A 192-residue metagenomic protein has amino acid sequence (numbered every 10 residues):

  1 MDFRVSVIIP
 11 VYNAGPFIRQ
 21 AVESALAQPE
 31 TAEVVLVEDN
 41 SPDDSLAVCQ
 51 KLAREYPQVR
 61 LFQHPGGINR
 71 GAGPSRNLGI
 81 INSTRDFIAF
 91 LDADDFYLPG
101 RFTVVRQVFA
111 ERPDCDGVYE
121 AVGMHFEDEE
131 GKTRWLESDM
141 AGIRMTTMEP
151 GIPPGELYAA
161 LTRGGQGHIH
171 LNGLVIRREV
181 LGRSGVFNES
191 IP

Functional and structural regions predicted by a protein language model:
I9-V22, N40: Active-site beta-to-alpha loop of glycosyltransferases that engages the nucleotide-sugar donor
F17-R19, D43-L52, F96, G100: Acidic helix N-cap motif at the loop->helix transition within catalytic regions of sugar-transfer enzymes
E23-A32: Short, acidic, metal-binding catalytic loop of nucleotide-sugar glycosyltransferases
S24, E38-V48, G66, D92: A conserved acidic beta->alpha catalytic loop
P65-S83, V104: Glycine-rich, basic loop-to-helix element that forms the pyrophosphate-binding segment of sugar-nucleotide handling
I88: Short aromatic/hydrophobic "clamp" motif used to bind/position activated sugar donors
G100-I143: Conserved donor NDP-sugar-binding/catalytic core segment of glycosyltransferases
E120, R144-P192: Conserved nucleotide-sugar donor-binding catalytic segment
